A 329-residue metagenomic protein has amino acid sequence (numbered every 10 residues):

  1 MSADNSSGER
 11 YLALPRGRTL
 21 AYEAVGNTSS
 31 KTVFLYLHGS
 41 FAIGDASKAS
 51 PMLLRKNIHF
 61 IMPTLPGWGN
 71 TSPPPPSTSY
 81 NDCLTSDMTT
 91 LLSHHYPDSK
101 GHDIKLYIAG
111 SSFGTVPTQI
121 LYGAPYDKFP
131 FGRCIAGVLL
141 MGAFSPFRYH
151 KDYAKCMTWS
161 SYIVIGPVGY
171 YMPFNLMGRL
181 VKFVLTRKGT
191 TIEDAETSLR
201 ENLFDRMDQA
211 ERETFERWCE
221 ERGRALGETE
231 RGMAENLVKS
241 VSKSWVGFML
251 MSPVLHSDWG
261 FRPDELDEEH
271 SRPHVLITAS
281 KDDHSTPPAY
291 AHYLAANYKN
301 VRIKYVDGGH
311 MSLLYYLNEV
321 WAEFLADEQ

Functional and structural regions predicted by a protein language model:
G39-M52, P73-P74: The serine-hydrolase catalytic nucleophile loop
L53-P74: Conserved alpha/beta-hydrolase
C83-L106, I120: Conserved acidic catalytic loop of the alpha/beta-hydrolase fold
K105-D152: Conserved hydrolase catalytic core segment
Y153-D264: Alpha/beta-hydrolase
F248, H284-Y290: Conserved alpha/beta-hydrolase "acid-adjacent" motif
H270-S271, L276-A279, D283: Short beta-strand/loop motif that positions the catalytic acidic residue of the alpha/beta-hydrolase fold
H292-Q329: Catalytic active-site module of serine/aspartate enzymes centered on a nucleophile-bearing elbow/loop
